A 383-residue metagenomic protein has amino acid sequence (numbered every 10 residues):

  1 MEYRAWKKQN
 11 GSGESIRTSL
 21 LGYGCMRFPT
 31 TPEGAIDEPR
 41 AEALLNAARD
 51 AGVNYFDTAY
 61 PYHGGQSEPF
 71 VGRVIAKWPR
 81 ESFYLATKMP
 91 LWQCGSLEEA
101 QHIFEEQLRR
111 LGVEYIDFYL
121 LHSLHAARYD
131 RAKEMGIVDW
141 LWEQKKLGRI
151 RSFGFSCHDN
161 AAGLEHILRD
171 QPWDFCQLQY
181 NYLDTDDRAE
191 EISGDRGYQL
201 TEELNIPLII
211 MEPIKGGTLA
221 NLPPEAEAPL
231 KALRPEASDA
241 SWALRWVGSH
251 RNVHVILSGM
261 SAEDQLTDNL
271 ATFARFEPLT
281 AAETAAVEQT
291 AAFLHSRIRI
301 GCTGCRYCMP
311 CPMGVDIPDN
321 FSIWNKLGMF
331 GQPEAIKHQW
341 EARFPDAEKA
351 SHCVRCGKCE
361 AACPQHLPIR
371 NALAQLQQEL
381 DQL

Functional and structural regions predicted by a protein language model:
M1-F83, W140, K146: N-terminal binding-site loop/beta-alpha segment at the start of enzyme catalytic domains that lines or forms
M26-P39, K88-E99, D130, E227-P235: Active-site mouth loops of central-metabolism enzymes
P32-A35, A59-E68, W92-E98, A127-D130 (+2 more regions): Acidic-and-aromatic substrate-binding clefts and catalytic sites of carbohydrate-active enzymes
A35-A48, S96-L111, H158-I167, D239-L244: Short, acidic/polar
L108-Y129: Active-site groove signature of glycoside hydrolases
L124-T303, Y307-V315, D319-S322, G331-H338 (+2 more regions): Beta/alpha (TIM)-barrel catalytic core signal, keyed to glycine-rich beta->alpha loops juxtaposed to Asp/Glu that bind
R299-G314, A350-H366: Local cysteine-cluster metal-coordination motifs and their immediate loop/turn environment, predominantly Fe-S cluster
F330-K358, Q382-L383: Short Fe-S-cluster ligation motifs
